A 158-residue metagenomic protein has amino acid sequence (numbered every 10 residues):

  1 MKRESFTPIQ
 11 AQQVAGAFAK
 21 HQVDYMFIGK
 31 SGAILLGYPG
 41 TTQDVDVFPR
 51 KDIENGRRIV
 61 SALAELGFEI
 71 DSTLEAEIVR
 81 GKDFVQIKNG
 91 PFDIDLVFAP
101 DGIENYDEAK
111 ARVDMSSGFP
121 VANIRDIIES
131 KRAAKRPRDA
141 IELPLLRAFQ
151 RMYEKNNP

Functional and structural regions predicted by a protein language model:
M1-P158: Compositionally biased terminal segments of proteins
